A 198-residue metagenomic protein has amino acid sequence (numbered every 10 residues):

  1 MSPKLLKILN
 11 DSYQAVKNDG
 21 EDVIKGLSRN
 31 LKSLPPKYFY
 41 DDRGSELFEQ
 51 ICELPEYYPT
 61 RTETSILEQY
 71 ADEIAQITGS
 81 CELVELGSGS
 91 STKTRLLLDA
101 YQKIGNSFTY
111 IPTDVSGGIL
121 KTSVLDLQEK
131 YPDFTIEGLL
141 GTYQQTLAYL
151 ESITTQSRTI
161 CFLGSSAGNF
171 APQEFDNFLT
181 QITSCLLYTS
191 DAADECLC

Functional and structural regions predicted by a protein language model:
S2-K37: N-terminal auxiliary segments of SAM/dcSAM-dependent transferases
P35-P36, F48-E73: Class I SAM-dependent methyltransferase Rossmann-like catalytic core, especially the SAM/SAH-binding loop
E82-G89: Conserved class I S-adenosyl-L-methionine
S90-I104: Conserved SAM-binding loop of SAM-dependent methyltransferases across substrates and taxa, primarily the Class I
N106-Y143: Class I SAM-dependent methyltransferase SAM/SAH-binding core
R158-Q173: A short SAM/SAH-binding and catalytic strip from SAM-dependent methyltransferases
D176-L187: A short glycine-rich, Lys/Arg-flanked "PGG" loop and its adjoining helix->strand segment in the class I
Y188-C198: Single conserved hydrophobic/aromatic residue that forms the stacking wall/gate of nucleotide- or nucleobase-binding
